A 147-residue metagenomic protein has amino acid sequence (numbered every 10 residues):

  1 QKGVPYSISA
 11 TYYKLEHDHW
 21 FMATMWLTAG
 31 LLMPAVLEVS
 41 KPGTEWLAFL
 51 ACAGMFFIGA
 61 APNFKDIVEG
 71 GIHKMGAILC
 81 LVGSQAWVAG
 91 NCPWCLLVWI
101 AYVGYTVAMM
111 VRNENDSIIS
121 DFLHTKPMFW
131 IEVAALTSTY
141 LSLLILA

Functional and structural regions predicted by a protein language model:
Q1, F57-A61, V103-M110: Transmembrane alpha-helical segments that form the membrane-embedded catalytic/substrate-channel core of multi-pass
Q1-A10, L47-A53, D116-D121: Interhelical loop segments of eukaryotic multi-pass membrane proteins
Q1-L37: N-terminal topogenic module of multi-pass integral membrane proteins
L15-T28, K74-L81, W99, K126-T139: Alpha-helical transmembrane segments of polytopic membrane proteins
L37-T44, D66-E69, N115-P127: Membrane-interface helix-boundary motifs at transmembrane edges
E45-W99: Membrane-proximal helix-loop-helix units in multi-pass membrane proteins
N91-A147: Terminal transmembrane helical module of multi-pass membrane proteins
